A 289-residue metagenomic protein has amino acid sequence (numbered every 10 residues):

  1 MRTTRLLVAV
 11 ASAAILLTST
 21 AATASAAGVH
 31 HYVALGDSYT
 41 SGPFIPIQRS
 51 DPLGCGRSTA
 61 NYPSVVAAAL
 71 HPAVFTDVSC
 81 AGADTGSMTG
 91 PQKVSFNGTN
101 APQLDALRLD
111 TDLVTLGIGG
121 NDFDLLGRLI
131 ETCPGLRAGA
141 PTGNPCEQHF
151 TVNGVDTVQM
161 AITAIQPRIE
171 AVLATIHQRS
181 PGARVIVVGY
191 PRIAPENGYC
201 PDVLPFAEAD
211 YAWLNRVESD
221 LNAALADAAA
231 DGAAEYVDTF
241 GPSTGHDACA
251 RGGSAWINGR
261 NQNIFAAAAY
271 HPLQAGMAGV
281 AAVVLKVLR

Functional and structural regions predicted by a protein language model:
M1-A26: Secretory targeting and sorting signals
A21-H31, G98-T115, I169-R184, L285: Short amphipathic alpha-helices and their capping/turn segments at secondary-structure boundaries
A26-G82, C133-A140: Serine-esterase "nucleophile elbow" of acetyl-processing enzymes
H31-G36, T40-G42, V74-S79, D112-G117 (+3 more regions): Structural recognition of the beta-strand scaffold that forms the well-ordered cores of secreted hydrolase catalytic
P43-I45, N97-M160, R192: Oxyanion-hole/transition-state-stabilizing segment in secreted/luminal serine hydrolases and related acyltransferases
G82-A101, A248-Q262: Charged, often glycine-rich, active-site loop that binds/positions anionic groups
L113, G139-R179, I186-Y236: Conserved N-terminal glycine/acidic-rich loop preference
Y190-R289: Catalytic His-Asp segment of secreted/periplasmic serine-dependent ester chemistry enzymes
